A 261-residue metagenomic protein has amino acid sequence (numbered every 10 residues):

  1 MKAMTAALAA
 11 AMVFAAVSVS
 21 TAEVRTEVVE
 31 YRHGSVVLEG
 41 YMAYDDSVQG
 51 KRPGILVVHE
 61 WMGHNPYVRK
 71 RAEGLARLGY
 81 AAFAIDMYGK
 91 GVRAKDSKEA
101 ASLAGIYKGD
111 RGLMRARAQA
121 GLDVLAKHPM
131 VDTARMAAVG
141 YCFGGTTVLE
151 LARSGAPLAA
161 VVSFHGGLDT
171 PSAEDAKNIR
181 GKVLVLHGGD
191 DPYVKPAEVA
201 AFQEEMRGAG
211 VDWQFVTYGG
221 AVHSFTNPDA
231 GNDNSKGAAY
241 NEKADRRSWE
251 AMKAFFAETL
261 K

Functional and structural regions predicted by a protein language model:
A6-A16: Bacterial N-terminal signal peptides
V17-A22: Sec/Tat signal peptide C-region and signal peptidase I cleavage site
V28-H128, N227-A239: Serine-hydrolase catalytic machinery in alpha/beta-hydrolase-like enzymes
Y41, R207-K261: C-terminal catalytic histidine-bearing segment of alpha/beta-hydrolase fold enzymes
R71, K195-M206: Short alpha-helix in the alpha/beta-hydrolase fold that links the catalytic acid
A118-I179: Primarily recognizes the serine-hydrolase "nucleophile elbow" in alpha/beta-hydrolase and SGNH/GDSL folds
I179, V185-H187, D191: Short beta-strand/loop motif that positions the catalytic acidic residue of the alpha/beta-hydrolase fold
G189-P192, G220-V222: Acidic beta-to-alpha connecting loop that harbors the catalytic carboxylate
